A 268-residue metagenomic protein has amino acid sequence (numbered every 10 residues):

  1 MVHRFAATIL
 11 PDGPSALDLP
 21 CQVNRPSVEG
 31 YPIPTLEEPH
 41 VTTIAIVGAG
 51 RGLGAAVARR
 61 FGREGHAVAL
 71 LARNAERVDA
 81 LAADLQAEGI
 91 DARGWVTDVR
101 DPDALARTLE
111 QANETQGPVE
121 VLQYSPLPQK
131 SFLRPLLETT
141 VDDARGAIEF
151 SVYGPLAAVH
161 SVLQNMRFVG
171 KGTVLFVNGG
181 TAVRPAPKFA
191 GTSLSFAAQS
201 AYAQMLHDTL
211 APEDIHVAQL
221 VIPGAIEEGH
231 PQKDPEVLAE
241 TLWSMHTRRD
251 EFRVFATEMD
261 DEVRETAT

Functional and structural regions predicted by a protein language model:
G50-R51: Conserved glycine-rich cofactor-binding loop
H66-D79: Conserved glycine-rich Rossmann-like NAD(P)H-binding loop of the short-chain dehydrogenase/reductase
L85-D103: Rossmann-fold cofactor-recognition segment
P118-V119, M166-G179, D214-I215: Active-site loop of short-chain dehydrogenase/reductase
P128, V141, A147, T173-A198 (+1 more regions): Catalytic loop of short-chain dehydrogenase/reductase
L137-L156: Catalytic Tyr-X3-Lys loop
V159-H160, Q204: A short, exposed helix-loop element centered on a Lys and neighboring polar residues
Q204, P212-T268: C-terminal helical subdomain
